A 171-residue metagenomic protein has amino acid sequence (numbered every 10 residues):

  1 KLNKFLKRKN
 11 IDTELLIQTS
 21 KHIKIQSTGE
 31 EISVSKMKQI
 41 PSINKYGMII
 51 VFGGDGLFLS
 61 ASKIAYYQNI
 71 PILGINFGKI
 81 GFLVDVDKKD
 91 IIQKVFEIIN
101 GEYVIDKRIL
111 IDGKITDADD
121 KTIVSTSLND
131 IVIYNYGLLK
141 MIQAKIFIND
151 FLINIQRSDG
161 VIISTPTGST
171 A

Functional and structural regions predicted by a protein language model:
K1-M48, K89-V104, I115-S125: ATP/NTP phosphate-donor binding region
Q18, F52-D55, T167: Glycine-rich beta-strand-to-loop/alpha-helix junction loops that act as flexible
I25, S60-S62, V84, Q143: Short glycine-/acidic-enriched loop or helix-start segments at secondary-structure transitions that form or flank
I49, I131, V161-S164: Short hydrophobic core segments
G56-S62, T170-A171: Short glycine/serine/threonine-rich phosphate/pyrophosphate-binding segments that cradle anionic phosphate groups
S60, I64-F82: Gly/Ser-rich helix-loop-strand patches that form or flank binding pockets for ribonucleotide-derived cofactors
I80-D159: Catalytic core of DAGKc-family lipid kinases
D159-A171: Pseudouridine synthase
